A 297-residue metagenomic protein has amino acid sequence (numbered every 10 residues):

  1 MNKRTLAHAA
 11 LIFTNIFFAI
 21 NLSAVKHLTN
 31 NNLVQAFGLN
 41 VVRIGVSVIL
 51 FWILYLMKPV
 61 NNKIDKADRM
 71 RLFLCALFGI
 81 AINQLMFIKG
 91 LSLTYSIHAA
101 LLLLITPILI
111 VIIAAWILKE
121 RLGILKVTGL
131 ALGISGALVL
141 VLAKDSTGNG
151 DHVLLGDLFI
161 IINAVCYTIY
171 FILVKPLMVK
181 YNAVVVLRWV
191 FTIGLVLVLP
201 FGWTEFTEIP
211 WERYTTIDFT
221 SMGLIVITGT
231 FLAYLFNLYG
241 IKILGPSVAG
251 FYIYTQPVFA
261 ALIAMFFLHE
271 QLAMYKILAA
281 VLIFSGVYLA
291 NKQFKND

Functional and structural regions predicted by a protein language model:
M1-V41, G150-P176, V196: Glycine-/small-residue-enriched transmembrane alpha-helix faces in small-molecule transporters and effluxers
L6-T14, N61-M86, L155-N163, W211-L232 (+1 more regions): Loop-to-transmembrane-helix transition segments
A9, V46-L50, L102-W116, A131 (+4 more regions): Alpha-helical transmembrane segments of compact multi-pass small-molecule transporters, enriched in specific families
N21, W52-H98, L102-L103, V139 (+1 more regions): Specific transmembrane alpha-helical segments of multi-pass solute transporters/efflux pumps, especially DMT/EamA
L28, L39, G90, W116-L118 (+7 more regions): Hydrophobic/aromatic residues within transmembrane alpha-helices of multi-pass small-molecule transporters
N32-I82, L109, C166-L173, L187-F206 (+2 more regions): Transmembrane alpha-helices of multi-pass small-molecule transport proteins
V42, I80, Q84, H98-I105 (+2 more regions): Helix-helix packing/entry segments at the starts of transmembrane helices
F51, L122-K144, I263, Y275-F294: Hydrophobic transmembrane alpha-helices of multi-pass small-molecule transport proteins
